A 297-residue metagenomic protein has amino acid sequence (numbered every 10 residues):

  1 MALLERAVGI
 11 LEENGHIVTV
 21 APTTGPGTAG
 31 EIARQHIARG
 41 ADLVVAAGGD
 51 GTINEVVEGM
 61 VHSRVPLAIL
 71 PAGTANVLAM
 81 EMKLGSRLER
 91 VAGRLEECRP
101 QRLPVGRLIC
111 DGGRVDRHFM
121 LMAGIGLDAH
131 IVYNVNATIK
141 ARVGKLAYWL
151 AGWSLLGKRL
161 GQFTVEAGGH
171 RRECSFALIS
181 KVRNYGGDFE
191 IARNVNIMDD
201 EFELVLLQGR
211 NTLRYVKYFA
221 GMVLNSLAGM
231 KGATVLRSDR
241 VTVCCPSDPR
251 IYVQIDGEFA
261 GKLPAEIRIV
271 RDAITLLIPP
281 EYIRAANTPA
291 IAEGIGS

Functional and structural regions predicted by a protein language model:
M1-E5, E12-N14, T23, V61-P66 (+1 more regions): Catalytic core of DAGKc-family lipid kinases
M1-V44, N54, E89-G93, I283 (+1 more regions): ATP/NTP phosphate-donor binding region
A29, G51-V56, V77, L103: Short glycine/serine/threonine-rich phosphate/pyrophosphate-binding segments that cradle anionic phosphate groups
A46-D50: N-terminal glycine-rich "phosphate-gripper" loop used for MgATP/nucleotide binding and carboxylate activation
D116-G124, H130, R172-S180, Y185-G186 (+4 more regions): Short hydrophobic-aromatic micro-motifs
I139-A147, R193-R214: Gly/Ser/Thr-rich active-site loops/lids in small-molecule metabolic enzymes that frequently grip phosphoryl groups
G157-E201: Oxyanion-binding "anion nests"
N196, L206-S297: ATP/nucleoside-binding phosphotransfer catalytic cores, i.e., glycine-rich phosphate-binding loops
